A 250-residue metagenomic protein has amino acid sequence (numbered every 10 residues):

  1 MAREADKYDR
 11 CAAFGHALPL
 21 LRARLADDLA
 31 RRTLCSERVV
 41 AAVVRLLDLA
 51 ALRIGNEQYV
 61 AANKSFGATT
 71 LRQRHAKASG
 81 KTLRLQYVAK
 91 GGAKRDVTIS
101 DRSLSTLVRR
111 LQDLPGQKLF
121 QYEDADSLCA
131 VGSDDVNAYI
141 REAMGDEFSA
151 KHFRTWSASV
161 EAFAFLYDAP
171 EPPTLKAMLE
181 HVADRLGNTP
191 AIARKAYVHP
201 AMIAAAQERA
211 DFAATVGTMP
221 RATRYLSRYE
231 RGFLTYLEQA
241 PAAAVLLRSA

Functional and structural regions predicted by a protein language model:
M1-F66, R72-L175, L179-L186, A191-K195 (+2 more regions): A positively charged, amphipathic N-terminal helix/segment that binds anionic biomolecules
F66-L71, F163-Y167, M202-R209, T215-V216: Short amphipathic alpha-helical patches
A130, P172-A250: Acidic, low-complexity interaction regions
